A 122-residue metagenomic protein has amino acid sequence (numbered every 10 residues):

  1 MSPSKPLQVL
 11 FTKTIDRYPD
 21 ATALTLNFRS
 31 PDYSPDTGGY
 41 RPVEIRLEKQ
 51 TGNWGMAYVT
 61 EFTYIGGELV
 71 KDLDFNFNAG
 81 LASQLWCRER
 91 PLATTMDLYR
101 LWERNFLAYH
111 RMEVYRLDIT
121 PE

Functional and structural regions predicted by a protein language model:
M1-T22, F28: Short N-terminal edge-element motif at the start of the domain
L7, F11, L26, L98-F106: Generic hydrophobic, helix-prone segments enriched in Leu/Val/Ile
V9, L47, F62-Y64, F75 (+2 more regions): Hydrophobic transmembrane signal anchors and adjacent membrane-proximal interface regions, especially in viral
Y18-W54: Amphipathic, interaction-prone secondary-structure segments
N53-M56, W86-C87: Short, surface-exposed, polar/charged, turn-prone segments marking secondary-structure boundaries
G55-L69: Short, solvent-exposed aromatic-acidic interface loops
G66-W86: Low-complexity, intrinsically disordered terminal/linker segments enriched in charged and Gly/Pro repeats
A82-E122: Low-complexity intrinsically disordered segments
